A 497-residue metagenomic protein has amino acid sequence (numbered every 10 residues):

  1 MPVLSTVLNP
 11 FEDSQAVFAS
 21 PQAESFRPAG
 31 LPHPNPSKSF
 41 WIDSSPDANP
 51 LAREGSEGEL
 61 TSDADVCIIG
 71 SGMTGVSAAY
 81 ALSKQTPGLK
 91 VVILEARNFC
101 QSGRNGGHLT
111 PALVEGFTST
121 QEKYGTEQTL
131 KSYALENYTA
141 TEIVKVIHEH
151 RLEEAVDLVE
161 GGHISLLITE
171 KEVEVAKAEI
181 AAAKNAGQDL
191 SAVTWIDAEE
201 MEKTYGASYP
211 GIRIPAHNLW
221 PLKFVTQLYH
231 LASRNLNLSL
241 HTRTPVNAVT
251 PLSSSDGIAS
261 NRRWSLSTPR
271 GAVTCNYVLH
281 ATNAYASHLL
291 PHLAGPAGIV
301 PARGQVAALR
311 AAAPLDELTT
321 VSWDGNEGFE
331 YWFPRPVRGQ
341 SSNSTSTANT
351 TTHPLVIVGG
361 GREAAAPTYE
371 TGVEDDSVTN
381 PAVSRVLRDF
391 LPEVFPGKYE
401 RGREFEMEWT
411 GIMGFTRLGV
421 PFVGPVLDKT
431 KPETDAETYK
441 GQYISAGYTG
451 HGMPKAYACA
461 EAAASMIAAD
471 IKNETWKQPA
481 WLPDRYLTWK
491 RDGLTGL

Functional and structural regions predicted by a protein language model:
P2-T61, A81, Q85, S253 (+3 more regions): C-terminal lid/capping helical subdomain adjacent to the catalytic/cofactor pocket in oxidative enzymes
E57-T74, V92: Beta1/beta-strand and adjacent pyrophosphate-binding region of the FAD-binding site in flavoprotein oxidoreductases
I69, P111, H280-A281: Redox-cofactor binding/interface segments in oxidoreductases and associated redox assembly factors
S83-G106: Glycine-rich FAD pyrophosphate-binding loop
T120-Q227: Rossmann-like flavin
A182-A186, Y205-N276: Helical element adjacent to the flavin cofactor pocket in flavoenzyme catalytic cores
N261-L318: Central helical "cap/lid" subdomain
G298, A313-K440: Active-site lid/adjacent beta-loop-alpha segment flanking the redox-cofactor pocket in flavoenzymes
